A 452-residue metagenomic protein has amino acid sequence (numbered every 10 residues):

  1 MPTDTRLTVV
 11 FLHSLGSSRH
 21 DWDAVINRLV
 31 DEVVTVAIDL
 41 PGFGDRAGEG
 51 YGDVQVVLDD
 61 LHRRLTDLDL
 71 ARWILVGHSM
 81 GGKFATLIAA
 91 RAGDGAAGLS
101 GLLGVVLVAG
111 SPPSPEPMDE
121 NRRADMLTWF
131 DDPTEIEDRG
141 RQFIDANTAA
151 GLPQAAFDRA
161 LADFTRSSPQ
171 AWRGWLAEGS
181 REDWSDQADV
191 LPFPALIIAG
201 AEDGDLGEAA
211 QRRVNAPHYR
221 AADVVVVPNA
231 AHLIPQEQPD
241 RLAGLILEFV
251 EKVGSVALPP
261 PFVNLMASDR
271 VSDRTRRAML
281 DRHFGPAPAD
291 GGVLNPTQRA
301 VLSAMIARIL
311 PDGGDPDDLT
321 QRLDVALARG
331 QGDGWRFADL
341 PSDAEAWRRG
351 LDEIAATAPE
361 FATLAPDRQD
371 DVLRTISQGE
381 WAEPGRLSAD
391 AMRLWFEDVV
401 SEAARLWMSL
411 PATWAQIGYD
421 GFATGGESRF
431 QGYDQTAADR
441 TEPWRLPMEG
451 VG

Functional and structural regions predicted by a protein language model:
T3-A47: Conserved HGGG/HGGXW glycine-rich cap/lid loop of the alpha/beta-hydrolase fold
V36-V76, M80, L87-G98, G244: Active-site loop/oxyanion-hole signature of alpha/beta-hydrolase fold enzymes
A90-R91, G98-P133: Flexible "cap/lid" loop of the alpha/beta hydrolase fold
E116-N121, T134-D189: Conserved alpha/beta-hydrolase catalytic His-Asp/Glu region
S168, D183-P192, A201-E202, V214-P217: Serine-hydrolase catalytic core
A195-A230: Conserved loop-alpha-helix segment in the C-terminal half of the alpha/beta-hydrolase fold that carries the catalytic
A230-A243: Catalytic histidine-centered segment of alpha/beta-hydrolase-like enzymes
P260, N264-M266, F284-A287, T297-A304 (+2 more regions): Mature-region segments of soluble proteins
